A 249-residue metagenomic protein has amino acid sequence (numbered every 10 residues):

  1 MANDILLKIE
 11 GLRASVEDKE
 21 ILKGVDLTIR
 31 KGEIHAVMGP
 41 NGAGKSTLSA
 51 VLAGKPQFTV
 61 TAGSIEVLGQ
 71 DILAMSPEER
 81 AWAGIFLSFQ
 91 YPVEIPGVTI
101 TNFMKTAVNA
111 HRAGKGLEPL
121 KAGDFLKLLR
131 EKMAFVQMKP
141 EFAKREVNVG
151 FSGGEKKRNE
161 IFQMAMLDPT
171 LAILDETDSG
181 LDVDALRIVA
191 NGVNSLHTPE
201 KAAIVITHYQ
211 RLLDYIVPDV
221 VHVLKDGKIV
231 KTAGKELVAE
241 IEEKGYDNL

Functional and structural regions predicted by a protein language model:
L7-I9, L22-G24, L181: Conserved structural motif at the start of ABC-family nucleotide-binding domains
K19-E20, E79, R187: Short coil-to-beta microelement around the adenine-binding A-loop and adjacent beta1/P-loop entry of ABC ATPase
M38-P40: The feature captures the beta-strand-to-loop junction immediately N-terminal to the Walker
S64-R80, N148: ABC ATPase NBD Q-loop/coupling interface
V93-T170: ABC-family P-loop ATPase nucleotide-binding domains
I173-T177, D184: Walker B catalytic motif
V220, L224, K228-L249: Conserved beta-strand-loop-alpha-helix hinge in the C-terminal portion of ABC ATPase nucleotide-binding domains
